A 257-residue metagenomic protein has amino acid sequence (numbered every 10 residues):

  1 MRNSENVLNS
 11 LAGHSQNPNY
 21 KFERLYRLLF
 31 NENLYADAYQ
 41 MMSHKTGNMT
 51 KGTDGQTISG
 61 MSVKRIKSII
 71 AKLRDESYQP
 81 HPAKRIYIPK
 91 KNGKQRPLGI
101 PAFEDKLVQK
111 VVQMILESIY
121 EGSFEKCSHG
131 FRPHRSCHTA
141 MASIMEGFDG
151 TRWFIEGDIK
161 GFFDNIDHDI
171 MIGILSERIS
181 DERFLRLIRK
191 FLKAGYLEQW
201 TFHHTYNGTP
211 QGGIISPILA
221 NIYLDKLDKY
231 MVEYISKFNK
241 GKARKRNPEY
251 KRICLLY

Functional and structural regions predicted by a protein language model:
M1-K67: Non-catalytic, polymerase-adjacent accessory regions of viral genome-replication enzymes
R2, K21, G99-Q113, E121-S128 (+3 more regions): Duplex nucleic acid-engaging cores and interfaces of nucleic-acid transaction enzymes
A38-M42, V111, L187-L192: Short alpha-helical scaffolding segments that buttress acidic/His motifs in well-ordered protein cores
T53, M114, G157-I159: Residues immediately flanking
G60-P80: Amphipathic alpha-helical blocks
I69, I86, K126-C127, R132-R135 (+1 more regions): Conserved polymerase palm-domain catalytic core
P82-K84: Extended, charge-enriched "interface" segments that sit outside catalytic cores
